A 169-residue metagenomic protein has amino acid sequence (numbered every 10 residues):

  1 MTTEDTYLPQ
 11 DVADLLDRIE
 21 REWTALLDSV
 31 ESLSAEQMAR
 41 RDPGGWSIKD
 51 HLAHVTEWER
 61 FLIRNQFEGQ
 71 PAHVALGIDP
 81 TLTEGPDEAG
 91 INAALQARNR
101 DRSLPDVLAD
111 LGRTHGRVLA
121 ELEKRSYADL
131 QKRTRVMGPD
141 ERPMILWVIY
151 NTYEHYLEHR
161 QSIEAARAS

Functional and structural regions predicted by a protein language model:
M1-E4, A13-L15, D28, T81-E84 (+2 more regions): Short acidic/polar alpha-helix capping motifs at helix-coil junctions
T2, M38-G90, K124-S169: Short, contiguous alpha-helical
T2-A35, F61-E68, Y150-E154: Alpha-helical bundle segments that constitute or directly flank the non-heme di-iron/ferroxidase center
E4-D11, G44, Q96-S103, D140-M144: Short amphipathic alpha-helical segments at helix-loop
T6, Q10-D17, R40, A72-A75 (+2 more regions): Solvent-exposed interaction patches of small proteins and small membrane subunits
L16, L27, K49-T56, I63 (+4 more regions): Non-transmembrane alpha-helical segments in soluble domains of secreted/periplasmic/extracellular proteins
R18, E22, E84-K132: Acidic/histidine-rich alpha-helical segments that form the ligand environment of transition-metal centers
